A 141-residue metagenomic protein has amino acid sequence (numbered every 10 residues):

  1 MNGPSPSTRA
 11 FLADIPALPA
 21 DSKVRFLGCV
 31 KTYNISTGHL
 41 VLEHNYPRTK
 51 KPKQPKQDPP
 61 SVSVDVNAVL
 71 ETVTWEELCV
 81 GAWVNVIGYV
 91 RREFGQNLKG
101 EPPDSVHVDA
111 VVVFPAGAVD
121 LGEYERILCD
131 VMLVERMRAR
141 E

Functional and structural regions predicted by a protein language model:
M1-E141: OB-fold and OB-like single-stranded nucleic-acid-recognition modules and their adjacent interaction interfaces
